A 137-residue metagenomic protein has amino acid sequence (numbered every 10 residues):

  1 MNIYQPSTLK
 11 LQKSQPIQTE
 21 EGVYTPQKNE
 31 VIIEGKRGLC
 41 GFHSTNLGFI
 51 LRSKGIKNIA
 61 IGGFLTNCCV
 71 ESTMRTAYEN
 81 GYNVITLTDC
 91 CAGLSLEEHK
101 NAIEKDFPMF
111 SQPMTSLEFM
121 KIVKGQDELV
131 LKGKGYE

Functional and structural regions predicted by a protein language model:
M1, Y78-E79, A102-K105: Short, hinge-like loop/turn segments at secondary-structure boundaries
M1-I56: Active-site alpha/beta core segments
K57, N83, Q112: Residue-level detector of anion-binding/catalytic polar loops
A60-F64, N83-L96: A short glycine-rich beta-strand->turn/loop micro-motif centered on a GG-aromatic cluster
V70-N80: Short Gly/Thr/Asp-enriched flexible loops that form oxyanion-binding sites at enzyme active sites
G93-P108: Active-site-proximal loop->helix
F110-E137: A charged, well-structured terminal subsegment
